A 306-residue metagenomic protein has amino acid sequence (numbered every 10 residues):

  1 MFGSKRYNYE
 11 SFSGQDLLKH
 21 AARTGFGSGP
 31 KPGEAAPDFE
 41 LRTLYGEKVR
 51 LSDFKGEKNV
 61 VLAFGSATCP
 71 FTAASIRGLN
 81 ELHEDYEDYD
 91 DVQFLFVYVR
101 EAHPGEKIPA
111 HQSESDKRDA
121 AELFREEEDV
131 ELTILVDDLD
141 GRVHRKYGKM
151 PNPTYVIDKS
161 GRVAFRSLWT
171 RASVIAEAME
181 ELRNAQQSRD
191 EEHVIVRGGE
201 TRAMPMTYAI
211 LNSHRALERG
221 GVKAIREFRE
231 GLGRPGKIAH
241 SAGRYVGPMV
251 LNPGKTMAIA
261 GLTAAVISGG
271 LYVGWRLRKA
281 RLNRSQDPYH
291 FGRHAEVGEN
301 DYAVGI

Functional and structural regions predicted by a protein language model:
M1-G56, V60, W169-I306: Non-globular targeting/processing and membrane-anchoring segments
V49-L79, Q93-Y98: Short active-site neighborhood of thiol/selenol oxidoreductases, capturing the structured segment around
E57-N59, Y89-Q93, V130-L132, P151-N152: Loop/turn elements at helix/coil->beta-strand transitions in domains of secreted/extracellular proteins
A67, R100-P104, R162: A short, flexible beta-alpha/helix-coil linker loop
A73-E128, R142: Structural microenvironment flanking redox-active thiols in thiol-disulfide oxidoreductases
E128-V130, V136-A178: Thiol/disulfide oxidoreductase modules built on the thioredoxin-like
